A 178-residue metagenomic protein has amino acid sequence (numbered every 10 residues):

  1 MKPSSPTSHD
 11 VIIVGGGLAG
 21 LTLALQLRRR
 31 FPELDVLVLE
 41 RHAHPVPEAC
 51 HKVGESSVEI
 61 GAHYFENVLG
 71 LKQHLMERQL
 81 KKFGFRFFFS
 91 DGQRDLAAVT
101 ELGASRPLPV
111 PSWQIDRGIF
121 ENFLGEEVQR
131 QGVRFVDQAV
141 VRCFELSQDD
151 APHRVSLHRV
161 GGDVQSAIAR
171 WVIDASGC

Functional and structural regions predicted by a protein language model:
P3-A19, L37-L39: Beta1/beta-strand and adjacent pyrophosphate-binding region of the FAD-binding site in flavoprotein oxidoreductases
P6, Q93-A97, G162-S166: Short, mixed charged/polar active-site loops that provide acid/base catalysis or chelate metal/phosphate cofactors
S8-H9, E33, I168-R170: Active-site acidic short loop of glycosyltransferases
A19, L23, H44: Conserved Rossmann-like nucleotide-cofactor binding loop
Q26, V46, E127-C178: Predominantly flavin-linked oxidoreductase catalytic cores and closely associated redox partners
R28-V53: Glycine-rich FAD pyrophosphate-binding loop
V46-R94: N-terminal FAD cofactor-binding segment of flavoenzymes
I60, S105-E127: Short beta-strand to alpha-helix junction loop
